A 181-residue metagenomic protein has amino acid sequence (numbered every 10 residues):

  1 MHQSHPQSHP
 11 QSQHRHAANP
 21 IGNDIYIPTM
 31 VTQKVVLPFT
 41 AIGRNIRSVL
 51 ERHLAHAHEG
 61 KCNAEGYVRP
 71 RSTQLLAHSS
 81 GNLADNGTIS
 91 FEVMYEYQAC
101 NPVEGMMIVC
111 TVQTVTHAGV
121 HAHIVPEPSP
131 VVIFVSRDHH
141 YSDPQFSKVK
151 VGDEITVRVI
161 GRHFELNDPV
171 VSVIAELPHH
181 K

Functional and structural regions predicted by a protein language model:
M1-K181: Single-stranded RNA-binding regions, centering on S1/OB-family and related RNA-binding modules
